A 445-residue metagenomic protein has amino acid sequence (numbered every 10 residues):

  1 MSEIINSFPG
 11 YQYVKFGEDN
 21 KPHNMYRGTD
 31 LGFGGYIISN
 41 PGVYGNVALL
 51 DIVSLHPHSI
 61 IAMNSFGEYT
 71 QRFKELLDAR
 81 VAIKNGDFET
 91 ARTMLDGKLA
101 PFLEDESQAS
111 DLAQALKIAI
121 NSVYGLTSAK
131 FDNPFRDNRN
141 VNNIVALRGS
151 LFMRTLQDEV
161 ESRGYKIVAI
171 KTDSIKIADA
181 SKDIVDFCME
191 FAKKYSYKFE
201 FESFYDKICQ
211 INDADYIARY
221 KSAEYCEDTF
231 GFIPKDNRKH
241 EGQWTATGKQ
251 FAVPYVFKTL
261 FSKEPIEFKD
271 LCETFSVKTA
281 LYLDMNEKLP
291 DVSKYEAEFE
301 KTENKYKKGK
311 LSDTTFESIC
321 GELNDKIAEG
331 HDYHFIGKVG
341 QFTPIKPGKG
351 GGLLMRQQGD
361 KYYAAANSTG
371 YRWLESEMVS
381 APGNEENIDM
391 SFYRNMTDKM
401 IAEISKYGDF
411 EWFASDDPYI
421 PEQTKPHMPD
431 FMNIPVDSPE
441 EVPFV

Functional and structural regions predicted by a protein language model:
M1-I61, E106, S110-E159, A169: Common nucleic-acid-contacting/processivity interface regions adjacent to the catalytic cores of nucleic-acid enzymes
G10, H58-I61, S65, Y69 (+6 more regions): Intrinsically disordered or highly flexible coil/loop and linker segments, enriched in small and charged/polar residues
I37-Y44, N85, G97-S107, K130-I144 (+7 more regions): Glycine- and acidic
L55-F102, K117, N121-L126, K130 (+1 more regions): Metal-dependent catalytic core segments for phosphate chemistry
R80, I120, S162-A178: Catalytic palm active-site di-aspartate
A91, L95, F152-T155, E159-S162 (+2 more regions): Conserved core architecture of multi-subunit DNA-directed RNA polymerases
S150, I184-V445: C-terminal, non-catalytic extensions of nucleic-acid polymerases
A178-I184: Helix N-cap motif at beta-to-alpha junctions
